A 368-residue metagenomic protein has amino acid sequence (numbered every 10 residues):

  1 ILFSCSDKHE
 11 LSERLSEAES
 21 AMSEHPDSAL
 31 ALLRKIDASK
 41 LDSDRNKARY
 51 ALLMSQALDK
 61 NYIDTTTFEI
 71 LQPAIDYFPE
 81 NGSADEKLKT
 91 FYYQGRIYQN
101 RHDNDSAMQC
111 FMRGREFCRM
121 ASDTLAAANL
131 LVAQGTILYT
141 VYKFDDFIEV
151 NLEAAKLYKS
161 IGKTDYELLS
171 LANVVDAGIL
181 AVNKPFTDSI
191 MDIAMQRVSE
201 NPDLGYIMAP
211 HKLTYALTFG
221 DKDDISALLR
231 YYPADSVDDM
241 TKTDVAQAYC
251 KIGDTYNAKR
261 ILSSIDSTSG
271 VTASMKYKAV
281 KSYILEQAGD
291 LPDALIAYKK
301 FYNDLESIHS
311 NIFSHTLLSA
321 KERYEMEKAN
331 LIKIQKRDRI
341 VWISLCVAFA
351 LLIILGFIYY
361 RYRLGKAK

Functional and structural regions predicted by a protein language model:
K8, S43-K47, D85, L125 (+4 more regions): Residue signature of alpha-solenoid helical repeat architecture, marking inter-repeat boundaries and helix-start
E10-E13, R49, K89, N129 (+6 more regions): Residue register of alpha-helical TPR repeats
E10-L30, A38, T65-F68, D105 (+2 more regions): Hydrophobic positions within repeat-based interaction scaffolds
S16, L53, E86, Y93 (+8 more regions): "A position-specific structural signal for the A-helix of alpha-solenoid helical repeats
A21-K35, N61-P73, D103-M112, K143-E153 (+3 more regions): Helix-turn-helix repeat elements of alpha-solenoid scaffolds
R34-S39, Q72-P79, M112-R119, L152-G162 (+5 more regions): Amphipathic alpha-helical segments of tetratricopeptide repeats
N201-N303: Membrane-proximal low-complexity regions enriched in glycine and acidic/polar residues
